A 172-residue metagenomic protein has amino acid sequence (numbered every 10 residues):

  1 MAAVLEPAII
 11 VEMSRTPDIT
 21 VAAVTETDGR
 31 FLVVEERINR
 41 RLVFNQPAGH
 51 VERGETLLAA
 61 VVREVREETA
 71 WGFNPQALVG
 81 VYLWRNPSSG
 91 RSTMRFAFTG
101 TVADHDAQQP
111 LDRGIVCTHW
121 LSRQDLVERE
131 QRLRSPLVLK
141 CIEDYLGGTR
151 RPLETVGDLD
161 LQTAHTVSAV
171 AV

Functional and structural regions predicted by a protein language model:
M1-R15, S168-V172: Short, low-complexity, intrinsically disordered N-terminal peptides in bacterial proteins
P7-L32, T99: Conserved N-terminal beta-strand and adjoining loop/helix that marks the start of the Nudix/MutT-like hydrolase domain
V11, V79-P87: Short, solvent-exposed loop/turn elements at beta->coil junctions and helix N-caps that rim active or binding pockets
R15-P17, L42, S92-M94: Residue-level preference for beta-strand/loop junctions
T16, A23, V43, T118-H119: A residue-level structural signature of the nucleotidyltransferase/glycosyltransferase Rossmann-like core
T27-E67: Conserved Nudix-box catalytic region and its N-terminal flanking loop in Nudix hydrolases and closely related
V51-N74, W84-L137, A164, A169-V172: Unchanged
I142-V172: Charged phosphate-binding loop/patch that engages nucleotide di/tri-phosphates or the phosphate backbone of nucleic
